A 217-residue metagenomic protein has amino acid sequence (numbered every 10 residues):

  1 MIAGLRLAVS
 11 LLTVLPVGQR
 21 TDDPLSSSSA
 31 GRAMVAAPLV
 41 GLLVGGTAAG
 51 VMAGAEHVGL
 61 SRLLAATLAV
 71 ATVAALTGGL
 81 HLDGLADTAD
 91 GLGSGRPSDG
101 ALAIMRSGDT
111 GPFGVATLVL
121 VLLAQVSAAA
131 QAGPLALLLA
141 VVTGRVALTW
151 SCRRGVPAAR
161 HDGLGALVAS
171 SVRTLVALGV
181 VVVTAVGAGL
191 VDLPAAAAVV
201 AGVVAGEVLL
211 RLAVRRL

Functional and structural regions predicted by a protein language model:
M1-L25: Membrane-proximal soluble regions of multi-pass membrane proteins
I2, P157-L217: C-terminal membrane-associated helical module and adjoining short loops/tails
L11, A48, M52, V73 (+6 more regions): Structural signal for membrane-spanning alpha-helices in multi-pass inner-membrane proteins, emphasizing helix cores
G18-P24, G78-D83, D99-G100, L148-G163 (+1 more regions): C-terminal ends of transmembrane helices
D22-S29, G59, S170: Helix-boundary and loop/linker segments of multi-pass membrane transporters
S28-A48, T88-L137, R173-A188: Multi-pass membrane catalytic core of lipid/isoprenoid biosynthesis enzymes
M34-A89, A136-L139, P194-A213: Membrane-embedded alpha-helical segments that form the functional core of polytopic membrane enzymes, especially those
V119, V141-R154: RNA substrate-binding interface of SAM-dependent RNA methyltransferases
